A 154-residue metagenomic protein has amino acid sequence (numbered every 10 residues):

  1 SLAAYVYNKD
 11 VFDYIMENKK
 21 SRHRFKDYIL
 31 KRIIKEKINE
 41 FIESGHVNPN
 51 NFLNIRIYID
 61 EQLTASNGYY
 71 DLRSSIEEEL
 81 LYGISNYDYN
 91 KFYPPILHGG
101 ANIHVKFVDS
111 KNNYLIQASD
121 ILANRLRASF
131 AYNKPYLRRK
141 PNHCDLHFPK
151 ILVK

Functional and structural regions predicted by a protein language model:
S1-K154: Phosphate-ester processing/binding pockets and catalytic centers
